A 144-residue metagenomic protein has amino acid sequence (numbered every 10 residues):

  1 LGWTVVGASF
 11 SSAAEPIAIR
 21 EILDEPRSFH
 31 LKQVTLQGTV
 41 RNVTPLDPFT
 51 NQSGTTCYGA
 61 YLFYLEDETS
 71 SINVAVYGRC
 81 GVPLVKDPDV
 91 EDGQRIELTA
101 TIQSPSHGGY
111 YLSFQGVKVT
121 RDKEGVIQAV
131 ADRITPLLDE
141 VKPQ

Functional and structural regions predicted by a protein language model:
L1-A8: Bacterial N-terminal signal peptides
F10-Q144: OB-fold and OB-like single-stranded nucleic-acid-recognition modules and their adjacent interaction interfaces
